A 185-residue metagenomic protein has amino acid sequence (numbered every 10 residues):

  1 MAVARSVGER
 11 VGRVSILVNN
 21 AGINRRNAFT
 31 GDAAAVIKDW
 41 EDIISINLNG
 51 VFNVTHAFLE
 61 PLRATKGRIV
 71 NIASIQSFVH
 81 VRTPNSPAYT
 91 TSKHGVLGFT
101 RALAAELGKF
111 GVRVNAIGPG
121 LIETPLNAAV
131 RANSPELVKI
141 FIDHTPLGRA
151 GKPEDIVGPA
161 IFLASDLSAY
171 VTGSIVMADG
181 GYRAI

Functional and structural regions predicted by a protein language model:
G12, G108, R113, V171-G173: Short, small/polar-rich loop/turn modules that mediate ligand/substrate recognition or access, typified
N24, A160-I161, T172-I185: Short C-terminal tail/terminal secondary-structure segment of NAD(P)H-dependent dehydrogenase/reductase domains
R26, T30, T83-N85, K109 (+2 more regions): A glycine/serine/threonine-rich, flexible loop-to-helix segment that serves as the NAD(P) cofactor-binding "lid"
A28-I44, F141: Substrate-binding pocket helix/loop in short-chain dehydrogenase/reductase
T55-H56, R101: A short, exposed helix-loop element centered on a Lys and neighboring polar residues
E60, A105-K109, A169: Alpha-helical segment proximal to the catalytic Tyr-Lys
V70-G95, T100-K109, I122: Catalytic loop of short-chain dehydrogenase/reductase
